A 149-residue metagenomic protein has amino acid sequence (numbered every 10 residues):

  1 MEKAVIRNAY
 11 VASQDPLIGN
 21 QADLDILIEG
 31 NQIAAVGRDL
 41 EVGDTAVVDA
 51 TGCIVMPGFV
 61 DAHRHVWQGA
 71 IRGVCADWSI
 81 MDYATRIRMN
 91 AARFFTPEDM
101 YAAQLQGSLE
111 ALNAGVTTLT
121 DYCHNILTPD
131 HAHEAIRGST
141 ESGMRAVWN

Functional and structural regions predicted by a protein language model:
M1-G43, C53-I54: N-terminal metal-binding scaffold of metallo-dependent hydrolase/deaminase domains
K3-A4, A46, T117-T118, R145-A146: Structural motif
A4-R7, E41-D82, L105, L109-N113: Replace "His-x-His-based motif
Q14, H65, H124: Flexible loop residues that form catalytic and substrate-binding hotspots at small-molecule/glycan-binding clefts
Q14, V36, G69-A70, Y83: Residues that scaffold the ATP/ADP-binding catalytic core of kinase and kinase-like folds
A22, A50, F95-E98: Residues at secondary-structure transition points
G58-A62, L119-D121, A146-N149: Hydrophobic faces of well-ordered beta-strands that scaffold small-molecule active sites in alpha/beta enzyme cores
R72-Y122, I126-M144: Alpha-helical scaffold segments that flank or form the walls of functional sites
